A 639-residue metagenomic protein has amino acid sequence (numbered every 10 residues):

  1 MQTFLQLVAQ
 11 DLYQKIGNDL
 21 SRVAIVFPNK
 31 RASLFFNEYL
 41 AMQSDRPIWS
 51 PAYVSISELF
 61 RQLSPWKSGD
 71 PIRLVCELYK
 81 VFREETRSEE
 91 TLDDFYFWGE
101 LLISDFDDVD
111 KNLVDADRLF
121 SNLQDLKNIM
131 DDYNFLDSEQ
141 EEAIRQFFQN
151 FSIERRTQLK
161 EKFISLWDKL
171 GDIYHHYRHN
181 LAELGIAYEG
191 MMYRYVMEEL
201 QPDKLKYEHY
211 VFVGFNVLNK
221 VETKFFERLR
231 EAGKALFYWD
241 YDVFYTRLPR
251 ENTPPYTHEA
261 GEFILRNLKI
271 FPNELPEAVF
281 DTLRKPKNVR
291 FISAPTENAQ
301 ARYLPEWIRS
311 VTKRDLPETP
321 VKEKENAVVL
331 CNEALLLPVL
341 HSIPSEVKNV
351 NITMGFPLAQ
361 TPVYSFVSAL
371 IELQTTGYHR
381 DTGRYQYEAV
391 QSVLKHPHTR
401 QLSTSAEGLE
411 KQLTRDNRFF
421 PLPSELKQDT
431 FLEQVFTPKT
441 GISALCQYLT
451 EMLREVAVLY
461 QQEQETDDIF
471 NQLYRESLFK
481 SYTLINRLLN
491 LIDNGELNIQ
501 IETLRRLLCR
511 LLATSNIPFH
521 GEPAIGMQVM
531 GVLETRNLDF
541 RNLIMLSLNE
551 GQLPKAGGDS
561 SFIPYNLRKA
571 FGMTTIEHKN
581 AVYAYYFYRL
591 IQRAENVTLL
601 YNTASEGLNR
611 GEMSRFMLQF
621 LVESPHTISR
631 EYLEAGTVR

Functional and structural regions predicted by a protein language model:
M1-R568, P625-E631, A635: Nucleic acid-machinery interaction/catalytic patches
S365, E388, S392, N549-R639: Accessory/regulatory regions of helicases
